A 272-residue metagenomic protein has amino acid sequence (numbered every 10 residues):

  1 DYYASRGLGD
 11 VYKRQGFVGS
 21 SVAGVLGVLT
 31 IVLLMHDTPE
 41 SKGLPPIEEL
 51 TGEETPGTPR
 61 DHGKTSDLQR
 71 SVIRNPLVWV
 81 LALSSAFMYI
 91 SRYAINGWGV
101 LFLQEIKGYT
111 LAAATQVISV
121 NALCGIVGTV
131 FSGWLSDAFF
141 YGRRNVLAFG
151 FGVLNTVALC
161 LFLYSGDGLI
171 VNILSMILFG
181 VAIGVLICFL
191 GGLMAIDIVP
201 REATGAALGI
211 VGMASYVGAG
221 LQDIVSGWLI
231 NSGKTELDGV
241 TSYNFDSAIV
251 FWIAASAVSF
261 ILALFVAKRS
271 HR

Functional and structural regions predicted by a protein language model:
D1-Y12: Single conserved hydrophobic/aromatic residue that forms the stacking wall/gate of nucleotide- or nucleobase-binding
Q15-L33, S247-F265: Symmetry-related core transmembrane helices of the 12-TM Major Facilitator Superfamily/SLC fold
K42-L81: Juxtamembrane intracellular "pre-TM" segments in multi-pass secondary transporters
N75-S132, I187, G192, L221-S226: Extracytoplasmic gate region of multi-pass secondary transporters
V130-G142, I230: Helix-to-loop junctions at the C-terminal end of transmembrane segments in multipass secondary transporters
A138-G152: Cytoplasmic membrane-interface "Motif A"-like loop-to-helix N-cap segments of 12-TM Major Facilitator Superfamily
V153-D167: C-terminal ends and interior cores of transmembrane alpha-helices in multi-pass membrane transporters/permeases
R201-K234: A late C-terminal transmembrane helix in Major Facilitator Superfamily
